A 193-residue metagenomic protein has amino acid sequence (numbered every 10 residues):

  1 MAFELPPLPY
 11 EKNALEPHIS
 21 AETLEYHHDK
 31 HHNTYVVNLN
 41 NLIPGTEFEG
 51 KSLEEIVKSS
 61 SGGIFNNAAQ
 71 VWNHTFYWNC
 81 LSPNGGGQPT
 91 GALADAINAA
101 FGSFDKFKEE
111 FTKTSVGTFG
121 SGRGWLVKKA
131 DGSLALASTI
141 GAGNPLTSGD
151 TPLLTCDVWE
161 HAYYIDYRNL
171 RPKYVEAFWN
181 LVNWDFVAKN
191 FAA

Functional and structural regions predicted by a protein language model:
M1-A193: Feature for soluble, non-membrane regions of globular proteins
